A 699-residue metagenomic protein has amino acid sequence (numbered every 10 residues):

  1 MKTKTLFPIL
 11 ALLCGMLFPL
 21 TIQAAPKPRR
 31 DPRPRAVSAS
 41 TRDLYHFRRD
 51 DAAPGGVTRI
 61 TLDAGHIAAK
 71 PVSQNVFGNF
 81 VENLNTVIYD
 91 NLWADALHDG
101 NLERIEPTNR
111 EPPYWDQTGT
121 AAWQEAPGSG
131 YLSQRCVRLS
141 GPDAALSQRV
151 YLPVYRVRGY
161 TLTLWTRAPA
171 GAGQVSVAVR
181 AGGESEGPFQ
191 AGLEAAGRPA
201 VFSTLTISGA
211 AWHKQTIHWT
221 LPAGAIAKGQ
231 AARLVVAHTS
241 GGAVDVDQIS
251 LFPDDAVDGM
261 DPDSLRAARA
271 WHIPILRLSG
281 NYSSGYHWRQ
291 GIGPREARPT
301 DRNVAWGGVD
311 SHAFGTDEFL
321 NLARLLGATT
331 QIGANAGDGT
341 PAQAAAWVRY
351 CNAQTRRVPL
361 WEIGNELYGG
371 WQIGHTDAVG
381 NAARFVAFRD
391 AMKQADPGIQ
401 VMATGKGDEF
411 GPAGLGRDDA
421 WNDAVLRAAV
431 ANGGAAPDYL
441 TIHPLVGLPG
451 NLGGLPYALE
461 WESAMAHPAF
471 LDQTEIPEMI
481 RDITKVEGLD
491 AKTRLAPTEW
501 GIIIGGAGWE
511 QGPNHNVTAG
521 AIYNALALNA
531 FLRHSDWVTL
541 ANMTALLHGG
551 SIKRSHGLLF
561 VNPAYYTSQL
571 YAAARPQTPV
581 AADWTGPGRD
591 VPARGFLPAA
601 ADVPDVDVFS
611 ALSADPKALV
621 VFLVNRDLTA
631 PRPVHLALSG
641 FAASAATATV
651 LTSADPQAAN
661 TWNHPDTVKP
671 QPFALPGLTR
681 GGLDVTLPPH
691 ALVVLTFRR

Functional and structural regions predicted by a protein language model:
M1-L10: Bacterial N-terminal signal peptides that target proteins for export
I9-P19: Bacterial N-terminal signal peptides
A25-Y439, Q473, P477-I504, G508-R699: Non-catalytic accessory regions flanking glycosidase/transglycosidase catalytic cores in CAZymes
I442: Histidine-centered catalytic micro-motifs
L445-A466: Active-site His/acidic residue clusters
